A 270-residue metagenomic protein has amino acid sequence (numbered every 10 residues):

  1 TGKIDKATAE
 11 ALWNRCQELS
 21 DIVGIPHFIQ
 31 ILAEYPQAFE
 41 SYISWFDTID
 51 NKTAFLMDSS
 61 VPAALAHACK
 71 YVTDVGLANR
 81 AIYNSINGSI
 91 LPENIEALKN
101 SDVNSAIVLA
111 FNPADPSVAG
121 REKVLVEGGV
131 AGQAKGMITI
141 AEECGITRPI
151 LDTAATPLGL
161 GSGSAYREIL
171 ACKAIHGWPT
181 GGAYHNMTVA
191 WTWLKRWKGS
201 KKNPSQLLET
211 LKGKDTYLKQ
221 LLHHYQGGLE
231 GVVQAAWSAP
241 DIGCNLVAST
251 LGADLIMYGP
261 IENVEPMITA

Functional and structural regions predicted by a protein language model:
T1-P116, E122-G129: Active-site beta->alpha loop and helix N-cap motifs at the rims of alpha/beta catalytic domains
N87, L91-T269: Catalytic alpha/beta core domains of metabolic enzymes, predominantly
